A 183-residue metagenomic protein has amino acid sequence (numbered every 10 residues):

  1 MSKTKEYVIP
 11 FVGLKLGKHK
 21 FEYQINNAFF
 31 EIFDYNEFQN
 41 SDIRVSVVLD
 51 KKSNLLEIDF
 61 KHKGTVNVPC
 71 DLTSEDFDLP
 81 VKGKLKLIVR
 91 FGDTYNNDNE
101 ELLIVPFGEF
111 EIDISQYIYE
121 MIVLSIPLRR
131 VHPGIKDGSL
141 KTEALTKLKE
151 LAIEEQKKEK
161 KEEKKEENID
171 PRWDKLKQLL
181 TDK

Functional and structural regions predicted by a protein language model:
M1-L72: A positional/architectural concept
M1-P10, D93-K183: Charge-rich, low-complexity linker and terminal segments
E22-Q24, S46-V48, D78, K86-I88 (+1 more regions): Generic structural detector for well-ordered beta-strands
Y35, D71-D78, L124, T181: Short, intrinsically disordered, mixed-charge
H62, V66-P69, F77, V81 (+4 more regions): Amphipathic alpha-helical interface surfaces
P69-D98: Helix-adjacent hinge/juxtasegments
